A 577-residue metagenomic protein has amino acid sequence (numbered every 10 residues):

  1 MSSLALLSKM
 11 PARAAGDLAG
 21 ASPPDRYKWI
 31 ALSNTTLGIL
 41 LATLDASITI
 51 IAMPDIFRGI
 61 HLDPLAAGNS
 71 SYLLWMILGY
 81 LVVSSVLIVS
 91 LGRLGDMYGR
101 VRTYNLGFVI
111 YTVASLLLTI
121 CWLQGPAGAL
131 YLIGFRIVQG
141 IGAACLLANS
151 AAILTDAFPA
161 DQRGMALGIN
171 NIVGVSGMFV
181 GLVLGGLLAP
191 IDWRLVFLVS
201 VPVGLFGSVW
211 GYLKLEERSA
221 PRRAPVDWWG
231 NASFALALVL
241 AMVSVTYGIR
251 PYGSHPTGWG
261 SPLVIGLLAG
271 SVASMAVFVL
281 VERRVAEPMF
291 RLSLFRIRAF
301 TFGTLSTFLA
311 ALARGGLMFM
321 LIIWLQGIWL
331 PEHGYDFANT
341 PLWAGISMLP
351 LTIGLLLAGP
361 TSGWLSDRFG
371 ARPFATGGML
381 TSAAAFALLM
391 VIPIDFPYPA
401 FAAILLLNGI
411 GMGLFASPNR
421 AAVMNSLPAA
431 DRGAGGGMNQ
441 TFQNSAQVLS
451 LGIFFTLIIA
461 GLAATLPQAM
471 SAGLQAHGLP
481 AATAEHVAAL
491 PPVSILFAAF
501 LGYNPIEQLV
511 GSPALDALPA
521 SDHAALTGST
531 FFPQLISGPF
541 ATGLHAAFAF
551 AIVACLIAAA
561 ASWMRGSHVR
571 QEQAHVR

Functional and structural regions predicted by a protein language model:
S2-T43, A299, D367-G370, M379 (+1 more regions): Transmembrane-helix exit segments and adjacent C-terminal regions of multi-pass membrane proteins
S2-Y212, S362, M390, F401: Transmembrane-helix bundle of Major Facilitator Superfamily
L32-L81, P262-G266, S274, V285-R420 (+3 more regions): Transmembrane core module of solute transporters
N34, L41, I110, L117 (+17 more regions): Hydrophobic residues within membrane-embedded alpha-helical segments of Major Facilitator Superfamily
I39, I77, L81, L167-V175 (+6 more regions): Small-residue-rich transmembrane alpha-helices and their cytosolic helix-loop interfaces in multi-pass secondary
I56-F57, L94-G95, L184-P190, V245 (+4 more regions): Interfacial helix-cap and linker-helix signal at transmembrane-aqueous boundaries of multi-pass secondary transporters
L87, G99-I110, S115-Y131, I137 (+5 more regions): C-terminal module of multi-pass small-molecule transporters
P190-L305, A313, I328: Hydrophobic transmembrane-helix bundles of small-molecule transporters
